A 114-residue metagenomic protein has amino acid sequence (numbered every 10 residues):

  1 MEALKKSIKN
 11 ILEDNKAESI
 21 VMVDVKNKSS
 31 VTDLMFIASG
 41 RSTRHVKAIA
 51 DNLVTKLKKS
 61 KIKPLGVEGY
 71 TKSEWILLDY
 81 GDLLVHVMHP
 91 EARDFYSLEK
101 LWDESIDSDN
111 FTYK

Functional and structural regions predicted by a protein language model:
M1-S30, T43-I76, P90-E91, W102-K114: Polybasic/polar functional segments that serve as interface/processing modules
D33-L34: Short, hydrophobic beta-strand segments
I37-S39: Short hydrophobic/aromatic beta-strand micro-patches that form the beta-sheet surface supporting nucleotide- or nucleic
L78-Y80: Active-site beta-strand termini and strand-to-loop segments that position acidic
D94-Y96: Switch/connector loops and helix/strand junctions flanking conserved nucleotide-binding motifs in nucleotide-processing
E99: Conserved phosphate-binding/catalytic loop of the ribokinase/pfkB sugar-kinase fold
